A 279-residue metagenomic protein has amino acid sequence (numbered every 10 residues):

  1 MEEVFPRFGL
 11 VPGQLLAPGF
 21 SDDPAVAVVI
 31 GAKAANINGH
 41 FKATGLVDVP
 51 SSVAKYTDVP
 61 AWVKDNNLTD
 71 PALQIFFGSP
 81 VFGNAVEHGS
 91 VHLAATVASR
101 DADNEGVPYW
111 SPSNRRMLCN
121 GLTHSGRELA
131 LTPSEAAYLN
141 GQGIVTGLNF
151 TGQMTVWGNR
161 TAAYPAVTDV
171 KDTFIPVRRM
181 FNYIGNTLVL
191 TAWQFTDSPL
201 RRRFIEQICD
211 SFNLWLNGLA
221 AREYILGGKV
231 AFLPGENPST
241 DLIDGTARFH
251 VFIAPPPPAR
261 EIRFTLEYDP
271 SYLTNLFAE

Functional and structural regions predicted by a protein language model:
M1-L190, L233: A glycine- and small-residue-enriched flexible loop/hinge signal that marks low-structured segments
P24-A27, E206, D210, G245: Conserved structured core elements
G39, I225-E279: Compositionally biased, low-complexity/repeat regions
V170, F174-G235: Acidic, low-complexity glycine/serine/threonine-rich segments
